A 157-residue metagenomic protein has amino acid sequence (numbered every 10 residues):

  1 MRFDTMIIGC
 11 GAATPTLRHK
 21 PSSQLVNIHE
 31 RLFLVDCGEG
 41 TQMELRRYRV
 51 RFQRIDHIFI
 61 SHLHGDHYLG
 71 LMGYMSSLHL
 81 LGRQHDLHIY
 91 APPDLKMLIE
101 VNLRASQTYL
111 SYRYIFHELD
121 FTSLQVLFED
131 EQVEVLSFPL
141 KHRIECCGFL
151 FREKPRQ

Functional and structural regions predicted by a protein language model:
M1-Q157: Binuclear metal-dependent hydrolase catalytic cores
